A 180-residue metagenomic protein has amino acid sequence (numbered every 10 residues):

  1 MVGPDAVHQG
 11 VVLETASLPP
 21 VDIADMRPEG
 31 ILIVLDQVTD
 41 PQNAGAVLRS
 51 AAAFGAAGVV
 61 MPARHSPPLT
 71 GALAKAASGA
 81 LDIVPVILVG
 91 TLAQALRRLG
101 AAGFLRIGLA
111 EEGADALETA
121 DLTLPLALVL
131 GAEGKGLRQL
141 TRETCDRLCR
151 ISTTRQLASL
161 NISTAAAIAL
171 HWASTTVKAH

Functional and structural regions predicted by a protein language model:
M1-H180: Post-transcriptional modification and biogenesis factors for structured RNAs of the translation apparatus
